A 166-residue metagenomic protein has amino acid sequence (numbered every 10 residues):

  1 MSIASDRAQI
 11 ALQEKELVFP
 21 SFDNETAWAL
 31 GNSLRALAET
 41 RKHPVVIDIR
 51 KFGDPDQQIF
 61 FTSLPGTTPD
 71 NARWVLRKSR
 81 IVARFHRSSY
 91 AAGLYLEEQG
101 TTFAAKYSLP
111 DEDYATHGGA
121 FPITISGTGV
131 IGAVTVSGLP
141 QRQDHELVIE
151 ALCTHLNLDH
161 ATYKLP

Functional and structural regions predicted by a protein language model:
M1-T68: Intrinsically disordered, low-complexity terminal regulatory regions
I3-R7, A11, H117, F121 (+2 more regions): N-proximal short alpha-helices
E39-F103, Y107: Structured interaction and signal-relay segments at domain junctions
G66-P69, R80-I81, Q141-Q143, L152-N157: Short, low-complexity, polar/charged sequence segments that are solvent-exposed and flexible
A104-C153: Extended hydrophobic
E150-P166: Short, Lys/Arg-rich amphipathic alpha-helical interaction segments that bind nucleic acids or acidic protein surfaces
